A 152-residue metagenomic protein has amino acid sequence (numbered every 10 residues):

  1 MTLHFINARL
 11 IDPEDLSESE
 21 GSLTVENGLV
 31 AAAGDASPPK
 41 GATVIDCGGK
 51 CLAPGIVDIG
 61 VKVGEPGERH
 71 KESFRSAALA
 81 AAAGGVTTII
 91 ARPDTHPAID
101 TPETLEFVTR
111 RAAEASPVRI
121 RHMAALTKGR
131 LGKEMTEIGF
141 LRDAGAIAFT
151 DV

Functional and structural regions predicted by a protein language model:
T2-H4, L10-G55: Histidine-rich, glycine-flanked metal-binding segment
A8, L23, G28, G49 (+5 more regions): Divalent metal-coordination and catalytic microenvironments
E18, A98-T101, L131-E134: Alpha-helix N-cap/helix-start motif
G21, L29, S73, G85 (+4 more regions): General structural feature for long, well-ordered alpha-helical segments within catalytic domains of soluble enzymes
C47-A112: Metal-associated gating/positioning segment near the N- to mid-region
H70-A78, R130-F140: Short, acidic/polar
S76-I99, S116-K128, R142-V152: Divalent metal-dependent hydrolysis catalytic cores, especially in the metallo-beta-lactamase
T109-A115, I138-D143: Acidic (Asp/Glu)-rich catalytic clusters
